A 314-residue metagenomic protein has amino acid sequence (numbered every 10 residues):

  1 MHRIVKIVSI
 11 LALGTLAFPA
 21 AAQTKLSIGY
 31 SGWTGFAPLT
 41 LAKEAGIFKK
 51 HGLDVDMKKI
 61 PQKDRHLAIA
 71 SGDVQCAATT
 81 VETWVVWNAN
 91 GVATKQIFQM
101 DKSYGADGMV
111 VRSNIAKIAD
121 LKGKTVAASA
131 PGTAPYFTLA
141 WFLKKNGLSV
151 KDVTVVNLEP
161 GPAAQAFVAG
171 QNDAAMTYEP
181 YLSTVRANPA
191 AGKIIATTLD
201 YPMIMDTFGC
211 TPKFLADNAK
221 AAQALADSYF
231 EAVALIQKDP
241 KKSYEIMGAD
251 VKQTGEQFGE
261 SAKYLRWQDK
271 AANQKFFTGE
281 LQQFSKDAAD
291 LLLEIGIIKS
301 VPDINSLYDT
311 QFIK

Functional and structural regions predicted by a protein language model:
M1-V8: Bacterial N-terminal signal peptides that target proteins for export
V8-L16: Bacterial N-terminal signal peptides
L16-A22: Sec/Tat signal peptide C-region and signal peptidase I cleavage site
Q23-N157, D173-P180, I194-I195, P202: Short, glycine-/small- and polar/acidic-enriched structural segments that line small-molecule recognition paths
G46, L67, S71, V85 (+13 more regions): Solvent-exposed, polar/charged alpha-helical surfaces in well-ordered, non-transmembrane soluble domains, broadly
E82-T83, V155-V156, G161-V251: Pocket-lining segment of extracytoplasmic ligand-binding domains
A216-I297: Secondary-structure end/capping motifs
K286-K314: Conserved C-terminal helix/tail region of periplasmic/extracytoplasmic solute-binding proteins
